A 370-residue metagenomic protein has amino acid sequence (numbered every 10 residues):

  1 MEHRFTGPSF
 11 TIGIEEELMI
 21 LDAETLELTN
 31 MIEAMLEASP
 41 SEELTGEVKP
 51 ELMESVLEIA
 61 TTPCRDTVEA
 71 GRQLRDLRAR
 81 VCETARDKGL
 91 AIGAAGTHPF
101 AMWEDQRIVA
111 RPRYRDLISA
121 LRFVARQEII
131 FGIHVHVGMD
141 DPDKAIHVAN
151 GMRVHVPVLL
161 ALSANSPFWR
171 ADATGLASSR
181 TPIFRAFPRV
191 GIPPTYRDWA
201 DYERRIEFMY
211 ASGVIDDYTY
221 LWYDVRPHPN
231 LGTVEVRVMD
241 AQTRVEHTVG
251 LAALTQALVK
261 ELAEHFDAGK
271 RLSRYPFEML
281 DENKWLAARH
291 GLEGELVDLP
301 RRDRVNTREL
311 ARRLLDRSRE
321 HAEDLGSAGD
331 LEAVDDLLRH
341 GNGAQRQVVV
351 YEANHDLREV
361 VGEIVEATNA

Functional and structural regions predicted by a protein language model:
M1-K88, L117, F184-A370: C-terminal accessory/tail domains of diverse enzymes
E47-L52, A85-H98, F123-I130: Short, flexible active-site-proximal loops enriched in glycine and acidic residues
L74, R111-I118, M139-L160, T243-V259: Helical (often loop-to-helix) elements that flank the catalytic cores of nucleotide-handling enzymes
G89-Q106, W169-T174: Short, glycine/charge-rich beta-strand/loop segments that flank catalytic centers and engage negatively charged groups
W103-R115, T174-V190: Short, low-order "capping/linker" segments at domain edges
A110-G132, T195: Acidic, His- and aromatic-enriched active-site or binding-groove loops in soluble protein domains that engage sugars
E128-I130, D143, P229-T233: Coil-to-beta-strand transition motifs
V135: An acidic/histidine-cluster motif and surrounding catalytic segment that typifies divalent-metal-assisted enzyme active
